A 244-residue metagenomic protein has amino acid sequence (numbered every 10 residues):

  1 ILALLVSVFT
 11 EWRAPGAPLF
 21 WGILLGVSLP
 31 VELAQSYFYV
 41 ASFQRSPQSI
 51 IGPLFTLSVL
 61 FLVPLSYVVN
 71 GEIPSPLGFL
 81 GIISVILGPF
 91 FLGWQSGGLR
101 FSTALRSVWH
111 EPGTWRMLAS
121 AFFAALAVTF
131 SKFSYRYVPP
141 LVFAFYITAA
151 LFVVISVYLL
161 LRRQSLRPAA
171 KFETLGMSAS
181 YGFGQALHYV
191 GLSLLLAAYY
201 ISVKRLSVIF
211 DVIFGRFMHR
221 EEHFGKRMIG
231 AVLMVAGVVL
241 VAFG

Functional and structural regions predicted by a protein language model:
I1, A14-A17, L126-A150, Y199-S202: Juxtamembrane helix-loop-helix junctions in multi-pass membrane proteins
I1-V27, L33-S46, W94-R116, V138 (+2 more regions): Membrane-interface interhelical linkers
L2-L5, L54-V68, I83, A150-V154 (+4 more regions): Alpha-helical transmembrane segments of compact multi-pass small-molecule transporters, enriched in specific families
A3-T10, Y39, V63-S66, V85 (+5 more regions): Structural signal for membrane-spanning alpha-helices in multi-pass inner-membrane proteins, emphasizing helix cores
S42, L54, V68-P74, S134 (+3 more regions): Hydrophobic/aromatic residues within transmembrane alpha-helices of multi-pass small-molecule transporters
R45-T56, P76-F79, F145, L194-R205: Replace "multi-pass membrane enzymes" with "multi-pass membrane proteins
P47, N70-P74, P139-P140, L196-A197 (+1 more regions): A helix-boundary/kink motif common to multi-pass secondary transporters, especially Major Facilitator Superfamily
L57-F122, E222-G244: Juxtamembrane helix-loop boundary signature in multi-pass membrane transporters
